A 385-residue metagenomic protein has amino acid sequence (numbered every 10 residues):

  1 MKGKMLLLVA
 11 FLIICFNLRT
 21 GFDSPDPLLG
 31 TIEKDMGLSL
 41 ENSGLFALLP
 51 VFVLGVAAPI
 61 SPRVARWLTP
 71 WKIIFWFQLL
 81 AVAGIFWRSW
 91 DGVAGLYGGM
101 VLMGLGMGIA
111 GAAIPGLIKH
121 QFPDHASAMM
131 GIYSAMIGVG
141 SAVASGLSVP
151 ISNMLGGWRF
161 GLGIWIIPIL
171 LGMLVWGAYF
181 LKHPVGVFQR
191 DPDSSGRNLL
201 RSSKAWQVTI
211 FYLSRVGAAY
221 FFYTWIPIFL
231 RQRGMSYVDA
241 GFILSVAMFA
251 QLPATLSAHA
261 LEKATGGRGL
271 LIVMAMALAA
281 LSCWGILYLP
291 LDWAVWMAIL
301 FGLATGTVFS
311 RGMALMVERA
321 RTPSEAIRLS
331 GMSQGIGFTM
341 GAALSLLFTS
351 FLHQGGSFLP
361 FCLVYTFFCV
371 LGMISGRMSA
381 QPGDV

Functional and structural regions predicted by a protein language model:
L6-L40, A58-S61, F222-P227, L344: Extracytoplasmic
P25-D26, S203-S245, A250-A254: Extracytoplasmic gate region of multi-pass secondary transporters
V56-A94: Conserved MFS/SLC helix-loop-helix module at the cytosolic interface between two early adjacent transmembrane helices
A57-T69, A254-G267: Helix-to-loop junctions at the C-terminal end of transmembrane segments in multipass secondary transporters
V93, D124-H125, I132-F180: Helix-loop-helix hairpin linking two adjacent transmembrane segments in secondary transporters
V101-A135: Cytoplasmic helix-loop-helix junction between adjacent transmembrane helices in 12-TM secondary transporters
I109-F122, T307-R321: Intracellular juxtamembrane helix-capping segments at the cytosolic ends of symmetry-related transmembrane helices
A320-S357, Y365: A late C-terminal transmembrane helix in Major Facilitator Superfamily
